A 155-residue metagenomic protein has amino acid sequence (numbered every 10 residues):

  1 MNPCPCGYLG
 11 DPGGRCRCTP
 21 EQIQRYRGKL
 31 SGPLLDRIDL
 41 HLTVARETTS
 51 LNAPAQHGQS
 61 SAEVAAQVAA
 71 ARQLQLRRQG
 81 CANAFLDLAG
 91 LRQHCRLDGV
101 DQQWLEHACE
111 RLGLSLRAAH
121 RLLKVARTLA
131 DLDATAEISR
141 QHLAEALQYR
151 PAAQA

Functional and structural regions predicted by a protein language model:
M1-A155: Basic, amphipathic alpha-helical bundle interface domains used for macromolecular binding and assembly
